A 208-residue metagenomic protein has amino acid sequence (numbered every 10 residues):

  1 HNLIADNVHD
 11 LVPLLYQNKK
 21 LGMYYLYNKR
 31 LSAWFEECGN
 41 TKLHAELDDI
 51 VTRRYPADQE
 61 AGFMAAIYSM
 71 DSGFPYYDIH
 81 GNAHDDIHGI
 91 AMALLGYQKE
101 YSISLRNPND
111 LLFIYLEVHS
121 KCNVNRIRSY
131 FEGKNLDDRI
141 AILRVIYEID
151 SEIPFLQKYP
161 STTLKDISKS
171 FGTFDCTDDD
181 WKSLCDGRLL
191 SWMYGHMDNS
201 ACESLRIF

Functional and structural regions predicted by a protein language model:
H1-F208: Terminal, compositionally biased segments used for targeting/anchoring and flexible tails
